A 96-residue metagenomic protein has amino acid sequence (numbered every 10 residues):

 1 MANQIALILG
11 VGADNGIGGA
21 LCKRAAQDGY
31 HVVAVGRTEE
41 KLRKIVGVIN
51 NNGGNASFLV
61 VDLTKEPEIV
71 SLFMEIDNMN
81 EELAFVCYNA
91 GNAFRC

Functional and structural regions predicted by a protein language model:
M1-V33: Canonical Rossmann dinucleotide-binding motif of NAD(H)/NADP(H)-dependent dehydrogenases/reductases, specifically
L9, L83-G91: Rossmann-fold scaffold of SDR-type NAD(P)-dependent oxidoreductases
V11, V35-E39, L63: N-terminal Rossmann-fold cofactor-binding loop
Y30-K44: Conserved glycine-rich Rossmann-like NAD(P)H-binding loop of the short-chain dehydrogenase/reductase
E40, V60-L72: The beta1-alpha1 cofactor-binding region of Rossmann-like NAD(H)/NADP(H)-dependent oxidoreductases
A56-F58: Hydrophobic/aromatic anchor residues within beta-strands of the central parallel beta-sheet of Rossmann-like
I76-E82: Glycine-rich phosphate-binding loop signature in dinucleotide/nucleotide-binding domains
A93-C96: Helix N-cap/beta-alpha junction loops of NAD(P)-dependent oxidoreductase domains
